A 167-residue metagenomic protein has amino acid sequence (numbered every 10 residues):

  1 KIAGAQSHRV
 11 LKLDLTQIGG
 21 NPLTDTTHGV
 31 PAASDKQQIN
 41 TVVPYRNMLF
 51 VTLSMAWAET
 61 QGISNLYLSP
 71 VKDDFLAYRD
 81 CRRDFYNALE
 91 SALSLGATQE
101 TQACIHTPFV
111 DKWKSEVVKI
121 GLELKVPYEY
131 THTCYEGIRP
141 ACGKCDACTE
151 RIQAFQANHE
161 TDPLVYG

Functional and structural regions predicted by a protein language model:
K1-K125: ATP-dependent adenylation/nucleotidyltransferase module used to activate substrates
T52, H132-Q153: Local cysteine-cluster metal-coordination motifs and their immediate loop/turn environment, predominantly Fe-S cluster
D74, F155-Q156: Glycine-rich nucleotide phosphate-binding loop and flanking beta-alpha elements of Rossmann-like dinucleotide-binding
S94, L122, E150-Q153, E160: A generic structural signal for secondary-structure junctions that act as hinges or helix/strand caps at the edges
E100, Q153, V165-G167: Short, intrinsically disordered/low-complexity patches at protein termini and at juxtamembrane boundaries
Q102-A103, E129-C134: Acidic interhelical loop/turn segments
G137-I138, H159-G167: Short cysteine/histidine-rich metal-coordination sites, predominantly Zn2+-binding motifs
